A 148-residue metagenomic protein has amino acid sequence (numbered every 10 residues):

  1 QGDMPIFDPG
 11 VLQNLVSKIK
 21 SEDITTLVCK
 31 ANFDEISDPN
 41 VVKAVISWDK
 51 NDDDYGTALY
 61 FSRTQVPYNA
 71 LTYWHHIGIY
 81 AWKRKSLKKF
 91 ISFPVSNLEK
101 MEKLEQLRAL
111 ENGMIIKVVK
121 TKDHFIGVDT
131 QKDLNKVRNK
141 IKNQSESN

Functional and structural regions predicted by a protein language model:
Q1-G2: Active-site acidic Asp-centered loop
P5-I6, F125: A short, conserved beta-strand element in the Rossmann-like catalytic core that flanks the donor/metal-binding loop
F7-S96: Conserved core of the sugar-phosphate nucleotidyltransferase
L71-N148: Conserved alpha/beta core of the MobA/IspD/sugar-nucleotide pyrophosphorylase nucleotidyltransferase superfamily
